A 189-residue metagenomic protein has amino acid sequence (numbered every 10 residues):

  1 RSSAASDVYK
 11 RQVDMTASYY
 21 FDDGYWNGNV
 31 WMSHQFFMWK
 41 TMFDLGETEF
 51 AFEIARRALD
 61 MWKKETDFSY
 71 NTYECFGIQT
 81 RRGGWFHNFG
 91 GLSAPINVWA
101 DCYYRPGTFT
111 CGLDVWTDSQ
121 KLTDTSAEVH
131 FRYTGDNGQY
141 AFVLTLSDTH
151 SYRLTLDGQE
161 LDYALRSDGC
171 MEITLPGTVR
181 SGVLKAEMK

Functional and structural regions predicted by a protein language model:
R1-A5, Y9: Single conserved hydrophobic/aromatic residue that forms the stacking wall/gate of nucleotide- or nucleobase-binding
S6, S18, G24-E128, G135: C-terminal capping/lid segments that line or modulate ligand- or cofactor-binding pockets
K10-T16: Active-site-adjacent bridging/hinge elements
C111-W116, N137-G138, D168, E172-P176: Glycan-association/targeting regions that enable binding to alpha-glucans and other polysaccharides
Y133-H150: Surface-exposed beta-strand/loop patches in extracellular or lumenal glycoproteins
T155-Q159: Short strand-turn-strand beta-turns centered on an Asx-Gly dipeptide
L161-A164: Short, surface-exposed loop motifs enriched in S/T, G, D/E and P with embedded aromatic residues
R166-K189: C-terminal beta-strand-rich structural cap/linker in extracellular carbohydrate-active enzymes
